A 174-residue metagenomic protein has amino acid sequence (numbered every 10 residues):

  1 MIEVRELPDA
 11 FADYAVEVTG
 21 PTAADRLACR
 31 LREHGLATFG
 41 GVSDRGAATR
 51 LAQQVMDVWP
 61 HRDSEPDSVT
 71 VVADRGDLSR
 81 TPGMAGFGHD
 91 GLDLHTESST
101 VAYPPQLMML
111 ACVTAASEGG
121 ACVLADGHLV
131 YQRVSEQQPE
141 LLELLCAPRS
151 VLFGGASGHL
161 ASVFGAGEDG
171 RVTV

Functional and structural regions predicted by a protein language model:
M1-S68, A73: N-terminal auxiliary "cap/dimerization" subdomain that precedes the catalytic jelly-roll/cupin core of mononuclear
I2-T19, L27, R32, V72-V174: Active-site environment of non-heme Fe oxygenases that use a 2-His-1-carboxylate facial triad
